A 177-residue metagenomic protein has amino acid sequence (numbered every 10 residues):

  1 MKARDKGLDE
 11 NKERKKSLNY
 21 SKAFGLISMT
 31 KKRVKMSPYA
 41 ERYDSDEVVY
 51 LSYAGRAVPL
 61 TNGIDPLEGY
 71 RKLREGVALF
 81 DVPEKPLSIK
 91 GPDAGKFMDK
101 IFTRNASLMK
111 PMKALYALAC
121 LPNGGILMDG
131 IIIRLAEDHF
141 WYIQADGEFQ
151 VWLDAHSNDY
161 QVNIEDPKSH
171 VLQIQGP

Functional and structural regions predicted by a protein language model:
K2, G7-P177: Basic, glycine/lysine-rich polyanion-binding surfaces/domains
